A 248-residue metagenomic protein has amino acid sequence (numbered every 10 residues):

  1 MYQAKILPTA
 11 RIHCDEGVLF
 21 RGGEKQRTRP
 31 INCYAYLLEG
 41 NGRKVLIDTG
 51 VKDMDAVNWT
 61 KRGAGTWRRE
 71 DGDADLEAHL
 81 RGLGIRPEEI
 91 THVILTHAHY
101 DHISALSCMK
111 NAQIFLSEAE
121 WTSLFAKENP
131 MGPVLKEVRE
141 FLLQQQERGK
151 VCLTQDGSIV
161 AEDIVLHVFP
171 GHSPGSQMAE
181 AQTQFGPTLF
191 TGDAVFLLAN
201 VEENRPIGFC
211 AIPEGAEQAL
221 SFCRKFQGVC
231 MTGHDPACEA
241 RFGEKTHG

Functional and structural regions predicted by a protein language model:
M1-T66, K225, R241-G248: Zn-dependent metallo-beta-lactamase
Q3-T9, L46-D48, I164-P170, L189-D193: Active-site-proximal beta-strand elements of phosphoester/diester hydrolases
I6, A35-E39, D156-T183: Core dinuclear metal-dependent hydrolase active-site scaffold
T49-K52, A98, A119-E120, G171-S173 (+2 more regions): Active-site metal-binding loops of divalent metal-dependent hydrolases
R62-L116: Active-site metal-binding motif and surrounding structural segment of the metallo-beta-lactamase
T66-A78, Q182-G248: Cap/insert and terminal regions of metallo-dependent hydrolase folds
D71-E89, A119-V168, A211-G228: Metallo-beta-lactamase
I103-S107, P170-S176, A240-G248: Short, electropositive alpha-helical surface patch
